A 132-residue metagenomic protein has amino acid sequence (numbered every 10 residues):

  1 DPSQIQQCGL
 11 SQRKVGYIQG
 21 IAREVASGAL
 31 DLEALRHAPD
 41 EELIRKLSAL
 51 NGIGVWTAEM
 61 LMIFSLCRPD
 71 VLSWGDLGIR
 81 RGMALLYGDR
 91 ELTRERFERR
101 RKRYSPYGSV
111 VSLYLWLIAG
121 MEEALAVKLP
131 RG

Functional and structural regions predicted by a protein language model:
D1-N51, R103: Alpha-helical ds-nucleic-acid-binding substructure associated with the helix-hairpin-helix region of base-excision DNA
D40-E42, V55-G132: C-terminal accessory module of base-excision DNA glycosylases/AP lyases that mediates lesion recognition and DNA
